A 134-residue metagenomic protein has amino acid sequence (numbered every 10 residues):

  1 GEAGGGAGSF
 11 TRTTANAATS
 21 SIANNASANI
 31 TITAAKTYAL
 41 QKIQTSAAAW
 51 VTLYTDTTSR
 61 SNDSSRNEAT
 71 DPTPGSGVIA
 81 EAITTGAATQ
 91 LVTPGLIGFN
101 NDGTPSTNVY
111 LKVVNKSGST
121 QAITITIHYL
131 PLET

Functional and structural regions predicted by a protein language model:
G1-G6: A signal for long, low-complexity, Ser/Thr/Asn-enriched, surface-exposed stalk/shaft and domain-boundary segments
A7-N24, T104-N108, V113-T134: C-terminal interaction-tip segments
T11-T13, I22-A26, T33-K36, P72-P74 (+2 more regions): Short amphipathic alpha-helical surface micro-motifs
A15-S65, H128-P131: Beta-rich globular "head" domains
N29-T31, I79-N108: Beta-sandwich interaction modules
T58-A88: Beta-strand-rich interaction/scaffold domains
